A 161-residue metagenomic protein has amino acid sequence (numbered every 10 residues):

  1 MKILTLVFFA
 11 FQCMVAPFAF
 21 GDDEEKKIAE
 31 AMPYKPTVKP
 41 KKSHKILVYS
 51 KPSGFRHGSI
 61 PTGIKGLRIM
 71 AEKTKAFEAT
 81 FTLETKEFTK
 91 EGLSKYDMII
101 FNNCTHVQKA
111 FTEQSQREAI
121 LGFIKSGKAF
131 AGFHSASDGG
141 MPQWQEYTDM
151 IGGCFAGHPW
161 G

Functional and structural regions predicted by a protein language model:
T5-A16: Bacterial N-terminal signal peptides
V15, A31-Y34, G157: Selective for proline/serine-rich intrinsically disordered segments in cytosolic/nuclear regulatory regions
F20-Y96: Aromatic-Pro/Gly-enriched surface loop or interdomain linker that acts as a lid/target-recognition segment
K45-S50, E78-F81, D97-N103, I124 (+2 more regions): Structural recognition of the beta-strand scaffold that forms the well-ordered cores of secreted hydrolase catalytic
T105-G161: A glycine-rich, often tryptophan-bearing local segment used as a flexible ligand/cofactor-contacting loop or short
